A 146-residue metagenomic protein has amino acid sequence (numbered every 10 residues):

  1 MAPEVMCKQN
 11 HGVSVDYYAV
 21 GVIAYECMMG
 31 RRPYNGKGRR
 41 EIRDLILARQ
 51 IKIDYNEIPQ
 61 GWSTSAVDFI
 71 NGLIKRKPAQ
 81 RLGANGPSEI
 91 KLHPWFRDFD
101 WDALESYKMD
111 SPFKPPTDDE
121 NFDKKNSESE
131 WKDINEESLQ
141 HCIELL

Functional and structural regions predicted by a protein language model:
E4-S14: Conserved end of the kinase activation segment
M29-R32: Structural helix C-cap motif within protein kinase domains
A48-P59: Short proline-rich PxxP-based motifs
G61-L73: Conserved C-terminal C-lobe helix
G72-G86: A conserved short helix/loop substructure at the end of the activation segment of eukaryotic-like protein kinase domains
A84-L146: C-terminal regulatory tails of eukaryotic serine/threonine kinases
